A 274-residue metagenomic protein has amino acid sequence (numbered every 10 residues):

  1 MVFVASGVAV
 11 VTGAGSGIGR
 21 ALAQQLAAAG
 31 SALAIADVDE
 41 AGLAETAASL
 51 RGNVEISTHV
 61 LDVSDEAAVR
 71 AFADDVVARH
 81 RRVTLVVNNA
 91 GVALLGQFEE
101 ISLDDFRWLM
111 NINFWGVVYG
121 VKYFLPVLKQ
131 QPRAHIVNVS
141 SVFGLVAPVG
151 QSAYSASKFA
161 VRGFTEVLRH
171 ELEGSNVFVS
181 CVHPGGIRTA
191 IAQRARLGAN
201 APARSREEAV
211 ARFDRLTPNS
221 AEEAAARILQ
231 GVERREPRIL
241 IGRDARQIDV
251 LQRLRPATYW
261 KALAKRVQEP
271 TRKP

Functional and structural regions predicted by a protein language model:
V8, G15-S16: Conserved glycine-rich cofactor-binding loop
E40-A41, V60-A71, L103: The beta1-alpha1 cofactor-binding region of Rossmann-like NAD(H)/NADP(H)-dependent oxidoreductases
Q97-F98, S102-R107: Substrate-binding pocket helix/loop in short-chain dehydrogenase/reductase
E99, V146-A153: Active-site loop immediately N-terminal to the catalytic Tyr-X3-Lys motif of short-chain dehydrogenase/reductase
V121, S157: Active-site helix of classical SDR
S141: Residue(s) in the substrate-gating loop at a strand-loop-helix junction that position the organic substrate next
G174-R243: SDR active-site lid
